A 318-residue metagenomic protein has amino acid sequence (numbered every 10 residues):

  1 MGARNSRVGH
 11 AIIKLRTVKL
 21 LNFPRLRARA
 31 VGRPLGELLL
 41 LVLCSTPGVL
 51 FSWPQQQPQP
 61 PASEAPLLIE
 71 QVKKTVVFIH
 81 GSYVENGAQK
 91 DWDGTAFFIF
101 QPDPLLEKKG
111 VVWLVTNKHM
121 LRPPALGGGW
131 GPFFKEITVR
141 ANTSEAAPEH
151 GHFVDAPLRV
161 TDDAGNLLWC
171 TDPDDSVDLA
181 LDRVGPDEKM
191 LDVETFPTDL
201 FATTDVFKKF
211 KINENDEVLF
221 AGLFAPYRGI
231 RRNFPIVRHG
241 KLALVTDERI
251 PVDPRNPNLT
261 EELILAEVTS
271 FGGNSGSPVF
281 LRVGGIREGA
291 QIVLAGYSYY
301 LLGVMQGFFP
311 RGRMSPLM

Functional and structural regions predicted by a protein language model:
M1-G32: N-terminal secretory signal peptides that target proteins for export/translocation
P34-V49: Bacterial N-terminal signal peptides
L50-P54: Boundary at the C-terminal end of the N-terminal hydrophobic targeting segment
P66-H152, G185-D187, F207-F210, L223 (+4 more regions): Catalytic histidine site
F153-F201: Hydrophobic alpha-helical segments and helix pairs
E188-M190, I230-I236, E248-T260: Gly/Ser-enriched beta-turn/beta-hairpin loop segments
F201-R231: Short glycine/Trp-rich loop-beta-loop segment that forms part of the substrate-binding cleft
N258, L263-V304: Catalytic nucleophile loop of clan PA
